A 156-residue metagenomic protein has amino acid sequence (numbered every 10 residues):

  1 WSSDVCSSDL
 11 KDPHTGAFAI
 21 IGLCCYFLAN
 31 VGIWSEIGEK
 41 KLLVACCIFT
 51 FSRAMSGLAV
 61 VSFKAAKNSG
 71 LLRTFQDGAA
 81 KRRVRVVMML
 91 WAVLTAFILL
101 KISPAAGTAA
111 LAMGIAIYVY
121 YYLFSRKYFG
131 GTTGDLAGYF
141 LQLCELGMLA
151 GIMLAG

Functional and structural regions predicted by a protein language model:
W1-S7: Short, small-residue-biased leader/transition segments that mark boundaries at the very start of proteins
L10: Divalent-cation-assisted or electrostatically stabilized phosphate/pyrophosphate-binding catalytic cores
T15-G156: Hydrophobic alpha-helical transmembrane segments
